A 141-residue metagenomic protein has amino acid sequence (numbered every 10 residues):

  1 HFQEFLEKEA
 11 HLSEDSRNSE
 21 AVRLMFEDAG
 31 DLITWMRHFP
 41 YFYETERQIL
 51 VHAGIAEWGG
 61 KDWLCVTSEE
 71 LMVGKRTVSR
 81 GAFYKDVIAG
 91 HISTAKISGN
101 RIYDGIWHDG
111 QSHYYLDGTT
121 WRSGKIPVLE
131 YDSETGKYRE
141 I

Functional and structural regions predicted by a protein language model:
F2-K125, E134, R139: Acidic, His/Gly-enriched loop-helix segments that form or flank divalent-metal centers in metallo-dependent hydrolases
L129-Y131: Hydrophobic/aromatic beta-strand positions that recur at structurally equivalent sites within the blades
